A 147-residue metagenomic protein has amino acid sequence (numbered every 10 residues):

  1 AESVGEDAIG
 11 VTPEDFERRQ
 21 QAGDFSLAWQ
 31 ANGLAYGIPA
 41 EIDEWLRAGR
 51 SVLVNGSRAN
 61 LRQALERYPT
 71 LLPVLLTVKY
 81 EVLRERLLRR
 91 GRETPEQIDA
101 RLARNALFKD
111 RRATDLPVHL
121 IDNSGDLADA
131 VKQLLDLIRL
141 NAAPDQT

Functional and structural regions predicted by a protein language model:
A1-V52, R58: ATP-dependent small-molecule kinase phosphotransfer cores that center on conserved nucleotide phosphate-binding segments
I9, L72-V74, H119-I121: Hydrophobic/aromatic beta-strand patches that form the interior of the parallel beta-sheet core in alpha/beta enzyme
P13, V78, D122-G125: Active-site donor-binding loop signature of nucleotide-sugar glycosyltransferases
Q20, L65-Y68, R86-L87, V131-L134: Short, flexible helix/strand-to-coil boundary loops that buttress conserved ligand/catalytic motifs in alpha/beta
E44-R47, L65-P69, R111-T114: Conserved catalytic network of the ASCE P-loop NTPase/AAA+ motor domain
V52-S57, E66-R90: Conserved phosphate-donor/acceptor-positioning beta-strand/loop module used by diverse small-molecule
L61, R89-N141, D145-T147: Small-molecule kinase domains that catalyze NTP-dependent phosphoryl transfer to phosphate-bearing small molecules
